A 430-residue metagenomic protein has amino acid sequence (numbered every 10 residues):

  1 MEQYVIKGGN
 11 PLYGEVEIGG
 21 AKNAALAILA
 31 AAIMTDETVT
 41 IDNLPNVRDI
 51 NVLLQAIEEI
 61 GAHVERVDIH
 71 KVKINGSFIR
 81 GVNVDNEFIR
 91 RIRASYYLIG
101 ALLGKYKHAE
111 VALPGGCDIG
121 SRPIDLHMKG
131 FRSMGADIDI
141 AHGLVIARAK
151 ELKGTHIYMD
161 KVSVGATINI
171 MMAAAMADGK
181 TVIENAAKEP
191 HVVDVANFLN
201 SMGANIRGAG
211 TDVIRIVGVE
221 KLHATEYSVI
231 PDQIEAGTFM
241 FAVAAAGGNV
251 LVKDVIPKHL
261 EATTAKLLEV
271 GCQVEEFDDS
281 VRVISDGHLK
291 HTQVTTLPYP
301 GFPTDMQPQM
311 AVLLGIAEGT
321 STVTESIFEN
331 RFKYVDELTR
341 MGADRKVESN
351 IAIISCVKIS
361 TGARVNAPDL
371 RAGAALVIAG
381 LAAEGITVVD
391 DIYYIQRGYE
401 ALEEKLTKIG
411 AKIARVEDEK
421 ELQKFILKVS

Functional and structural regions predicted by a protein language model:
M1-S430: Short, structured segments at the rim of ligand-binding sites
